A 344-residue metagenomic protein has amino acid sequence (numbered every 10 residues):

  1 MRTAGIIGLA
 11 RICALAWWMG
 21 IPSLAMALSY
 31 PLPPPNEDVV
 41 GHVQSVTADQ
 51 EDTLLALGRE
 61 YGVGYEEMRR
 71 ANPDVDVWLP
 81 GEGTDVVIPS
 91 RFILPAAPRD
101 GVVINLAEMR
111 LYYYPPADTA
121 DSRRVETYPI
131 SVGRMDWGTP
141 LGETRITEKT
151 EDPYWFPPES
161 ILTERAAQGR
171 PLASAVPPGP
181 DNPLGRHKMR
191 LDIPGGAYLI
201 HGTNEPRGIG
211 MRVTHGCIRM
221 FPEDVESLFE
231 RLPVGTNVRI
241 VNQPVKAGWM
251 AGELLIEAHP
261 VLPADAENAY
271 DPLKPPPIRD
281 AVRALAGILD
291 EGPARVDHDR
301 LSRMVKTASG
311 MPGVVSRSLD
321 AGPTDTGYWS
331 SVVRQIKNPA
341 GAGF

Functional and structural regions predicted by a protein language model:
M1-W17: Bacterial N-terminal signal peptides that target proteins for export
P22-L24: N-terminal signal peptide c-region/cleavage motif recognized by signal peptidases
L28-V40, Y65-V102, P244: Extracellular LysM carbohydrate-binding repeats and other cell-envelope/extracellular binding modules
S29-G62: Primarily a LysM-type cell-wall glycan-binding module
D49-L79, D121-R123: LysM (lysin motif) carbohydrate-binding repeats in extracellular/periplasmic proteins that recognize
E51, G81-V86, G235-V238: Loop/turn positions that initiate beta-strands
E51, P73-D74, P89-I93, A107-M109 (+8 more regions): Solvent-exposed coil/turn segments that connect beta secondary-structure elements in extracytoplasmic/periplasmic
I161-F344: Exported/periplasmic cell-wall-interacting domains
